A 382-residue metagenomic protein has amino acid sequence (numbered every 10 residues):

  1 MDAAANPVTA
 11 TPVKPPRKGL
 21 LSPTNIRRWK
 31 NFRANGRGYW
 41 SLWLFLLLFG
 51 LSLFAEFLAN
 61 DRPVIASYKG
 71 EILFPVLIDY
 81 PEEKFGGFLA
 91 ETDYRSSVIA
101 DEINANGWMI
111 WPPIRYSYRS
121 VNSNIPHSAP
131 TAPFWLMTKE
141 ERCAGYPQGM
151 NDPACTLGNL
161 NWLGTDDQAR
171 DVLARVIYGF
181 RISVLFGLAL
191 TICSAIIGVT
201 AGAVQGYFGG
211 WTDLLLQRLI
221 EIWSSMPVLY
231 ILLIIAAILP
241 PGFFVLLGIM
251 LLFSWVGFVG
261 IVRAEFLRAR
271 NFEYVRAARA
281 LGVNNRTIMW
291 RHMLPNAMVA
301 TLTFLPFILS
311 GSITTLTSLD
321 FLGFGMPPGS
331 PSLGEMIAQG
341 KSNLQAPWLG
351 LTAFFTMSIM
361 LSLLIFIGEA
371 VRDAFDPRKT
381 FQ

Functional and structural regions predicted by a protein language model:
M1-A195, V199, G329, N343-F355 (+3 more regions): Gly/Trp-centered helix-boundary motif
T165-Q382: Alpha-helical transmembrane segments of integral membrane proteins, especially multi-pass inner/plasma-membrane
